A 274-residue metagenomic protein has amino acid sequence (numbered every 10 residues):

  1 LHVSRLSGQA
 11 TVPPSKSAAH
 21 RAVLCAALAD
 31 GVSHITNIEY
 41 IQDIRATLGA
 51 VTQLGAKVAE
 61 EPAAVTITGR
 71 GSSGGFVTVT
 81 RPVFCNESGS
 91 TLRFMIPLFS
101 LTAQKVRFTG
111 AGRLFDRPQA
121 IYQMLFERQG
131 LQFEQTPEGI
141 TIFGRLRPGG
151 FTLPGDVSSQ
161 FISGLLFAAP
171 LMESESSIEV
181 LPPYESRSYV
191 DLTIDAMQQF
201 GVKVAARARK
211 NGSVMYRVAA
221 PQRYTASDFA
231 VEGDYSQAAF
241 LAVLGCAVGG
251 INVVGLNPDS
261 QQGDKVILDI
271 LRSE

Functional and structural regions predicted by a protein language model:
L1-E274: Short, structured segments at the rim of ligand-binding sites
